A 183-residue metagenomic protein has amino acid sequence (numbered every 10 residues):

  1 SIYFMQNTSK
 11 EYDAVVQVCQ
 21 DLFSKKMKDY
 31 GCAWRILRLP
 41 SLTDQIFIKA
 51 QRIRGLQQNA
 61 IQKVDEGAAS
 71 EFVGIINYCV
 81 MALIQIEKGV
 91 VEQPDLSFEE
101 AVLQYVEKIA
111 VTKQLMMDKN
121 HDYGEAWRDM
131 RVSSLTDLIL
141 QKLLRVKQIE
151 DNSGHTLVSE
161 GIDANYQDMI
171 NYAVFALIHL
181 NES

Functional and structural regions predicted by a protein language model:
I2-S183: Intrinsically disordered, low-complexity regulatory regions that flank transcription factor DNA-binding cores
